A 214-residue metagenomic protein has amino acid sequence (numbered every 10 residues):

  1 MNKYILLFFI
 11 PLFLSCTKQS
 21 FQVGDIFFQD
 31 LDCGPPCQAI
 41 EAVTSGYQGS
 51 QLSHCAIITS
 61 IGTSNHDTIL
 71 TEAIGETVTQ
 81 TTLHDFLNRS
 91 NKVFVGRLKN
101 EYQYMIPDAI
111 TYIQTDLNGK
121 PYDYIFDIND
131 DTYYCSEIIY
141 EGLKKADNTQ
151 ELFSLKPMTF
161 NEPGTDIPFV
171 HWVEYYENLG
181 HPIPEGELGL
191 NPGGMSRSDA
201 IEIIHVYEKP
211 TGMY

Functional and structural regions predicted by a protein language model:
Y4-L14: Sec-dependent N-terminal signal peptides
T17-K18: Bacterial signal peptide processing site
V23-G24: Loop/turn positions that initiate beta-strands
Q29-L98, Y122-D130: Glycine-rich catalytic cores of cysteine/serine-nucleophile enzymes that process amide/ester linkages in cell-envelope
G34, T77, Y102, T159-E162: Residue-level detector of flexible, active-site-proximal loop/helix-junction positions within diverse enzyme catalytic
V93-P157: Active-site nucleophile-His-acid catalytic modules used for acyl/amide transfer and hydrolysis across diverse enzymes
D131-Y214: Activation targets extended, charge/polar-rich intrinsically disordered C-terminal tails
